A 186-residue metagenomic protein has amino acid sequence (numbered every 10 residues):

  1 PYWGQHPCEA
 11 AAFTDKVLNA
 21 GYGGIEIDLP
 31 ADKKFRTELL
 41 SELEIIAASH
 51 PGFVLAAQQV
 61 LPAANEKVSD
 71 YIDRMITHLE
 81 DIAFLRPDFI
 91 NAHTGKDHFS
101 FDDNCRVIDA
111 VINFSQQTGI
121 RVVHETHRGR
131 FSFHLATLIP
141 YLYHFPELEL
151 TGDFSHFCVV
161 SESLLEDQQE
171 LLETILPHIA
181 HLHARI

Functional and structural regions predicted by a protein language model:
P1, I25-I27, F53-V60, D88-A92 (+3 more regions): Hydrophobic faces of well-ordered beta-strands that scaffold small-molecule active sites in alpha/beta enzyme cores
P1-L79: N-terminal pre-domain/capping segments
G4, L29-K33, Q59-A63, T94-H98 (+3 more regions): Active-site-proximal loop/turn and secondary-structure-junction residues that shape catalytic pockets, frequently
N19-Y22, F84-P87, E147, I179: A structural motif
L39-L43, Y71-I76, D103-D109, L135-I139 (+1 more regions): Charged helix-capping and loop-helix junction motifs
I46-F53, L85, Q117-T118, F145 (+1 more regions): Helix C-cap/helix->beta junction micro-motif
H78, I82-F101: Active-site groove signature of glycoside hydrolases
F114-I186: Acidic/histidine-rich catalytic cores of soluble enzymes
